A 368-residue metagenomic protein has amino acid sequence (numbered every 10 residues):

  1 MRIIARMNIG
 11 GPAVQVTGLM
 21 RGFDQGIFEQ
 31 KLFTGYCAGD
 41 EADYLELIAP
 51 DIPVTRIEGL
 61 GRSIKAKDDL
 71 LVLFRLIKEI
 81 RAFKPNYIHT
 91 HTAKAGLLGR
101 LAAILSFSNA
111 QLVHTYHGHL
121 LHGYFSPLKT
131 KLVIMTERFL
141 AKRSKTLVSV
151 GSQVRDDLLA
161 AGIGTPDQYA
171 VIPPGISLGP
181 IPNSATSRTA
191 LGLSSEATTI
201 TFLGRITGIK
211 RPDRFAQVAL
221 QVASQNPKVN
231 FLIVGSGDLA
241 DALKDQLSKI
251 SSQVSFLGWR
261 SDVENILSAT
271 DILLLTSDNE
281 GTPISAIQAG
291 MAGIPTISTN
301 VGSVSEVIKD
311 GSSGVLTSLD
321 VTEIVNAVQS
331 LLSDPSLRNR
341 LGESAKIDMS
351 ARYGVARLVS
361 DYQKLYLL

Functional and structural regions predicted by a protein language model:
R2-G10, V14-D68, D238: N-terminal strand-loop element at the rim of the active site of nucleotide-sugar-dependent glycosyltransferases
A13-G18, T198, F202-Q221, D238-D241: A conserved mid-protein helix/loop that constitutes part of the nucleotide-sugar donor-binding site
Y44-E46, I181-S194, L337, K346 (+1 more regions): A short helix/loop element that forms part of the nucleotide-sugar donor recognition site in Leloir-type
R143-Q168, I176-L178: A short, active-site helix/loop in glycosyltransferases that binds the activated sugar's phosphate group
W259, D278: Aromatic "clamp/platform" in nucleotide-sugar-dependent glycosyltransferases that forms part of the donor/acceptor
P295-S298, I308: Short hydrophobic beta-strand element within catalytic cores of glycosyltransferases and related nucleotide-activated
D310-T322, S330-P335: Conserved acidic donor-binding segment of nucleotide-sugar-dependent glycosyltransferases
S330, L337-R352, D361-K364: A short, well-ordered alpha-helix in the C-terminal region of glycosyltransferases
